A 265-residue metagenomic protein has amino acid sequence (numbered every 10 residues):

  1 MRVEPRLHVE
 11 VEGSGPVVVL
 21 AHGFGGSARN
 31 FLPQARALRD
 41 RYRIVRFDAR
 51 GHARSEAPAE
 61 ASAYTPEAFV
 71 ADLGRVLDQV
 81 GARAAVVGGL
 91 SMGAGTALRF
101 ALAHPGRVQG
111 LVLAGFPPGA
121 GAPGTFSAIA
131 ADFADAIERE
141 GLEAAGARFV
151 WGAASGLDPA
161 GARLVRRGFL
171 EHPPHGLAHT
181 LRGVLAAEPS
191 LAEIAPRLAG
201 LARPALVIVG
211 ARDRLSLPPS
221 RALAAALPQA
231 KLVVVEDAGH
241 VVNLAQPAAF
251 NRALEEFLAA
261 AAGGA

Functional and structural regions predicted by a protein language model:
M1-V19, R39-R43, R83, E255 (+1 more regions): Alpha/beta-hydrolase fold catalytic core
G15, G23-G26, S91: Active-site glycine-rich loops that stabilize anionic/oxyanionic intermediates across multiple enzyme folds
L32-R39, V45-G88, M92, R252: Active-site loop/oxyanion-hole signature of alpha/beta-hydrolase fold enzymes
L98, L102-A103, V108-R139: Flexible "cap/lid" loop of the alpha/beta hydrolase fold
G121-F126, E140-R197: Conserved alpha/beta-hydrolase catalytic His-Asp/Glu region
L201, V207-V209: Short beta-strand/loop motif that positions the catalytic acidic residue of the alpha/beta-hydrolase fold
R214-P219: Conserved alpha/beta-hydrolase "acid-adjacent" motif
A238-N251: Catalytic histidine-centered segment of alpha/beta-hydrolase-like enzymes
